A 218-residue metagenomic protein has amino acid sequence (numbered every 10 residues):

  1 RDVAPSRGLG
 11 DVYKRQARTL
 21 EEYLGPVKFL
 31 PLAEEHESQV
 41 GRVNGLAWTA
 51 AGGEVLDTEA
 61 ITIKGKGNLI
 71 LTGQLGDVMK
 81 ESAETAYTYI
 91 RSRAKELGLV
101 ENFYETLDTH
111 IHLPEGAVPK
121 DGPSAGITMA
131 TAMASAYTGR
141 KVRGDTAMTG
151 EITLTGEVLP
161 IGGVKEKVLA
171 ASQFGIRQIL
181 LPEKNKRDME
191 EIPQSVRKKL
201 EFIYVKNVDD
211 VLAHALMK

Functional and structural regions predicted by a protein language model:
R1-Y13: Single conserved hydrophobic/aromatic residue that forms the stacking wall/gate of nucleotide- or nucleobase-binding
R15-L20, P26-N44, A50-K218: Peripheral, non-AAA+ core regions of ATP-driven protein-machinery
